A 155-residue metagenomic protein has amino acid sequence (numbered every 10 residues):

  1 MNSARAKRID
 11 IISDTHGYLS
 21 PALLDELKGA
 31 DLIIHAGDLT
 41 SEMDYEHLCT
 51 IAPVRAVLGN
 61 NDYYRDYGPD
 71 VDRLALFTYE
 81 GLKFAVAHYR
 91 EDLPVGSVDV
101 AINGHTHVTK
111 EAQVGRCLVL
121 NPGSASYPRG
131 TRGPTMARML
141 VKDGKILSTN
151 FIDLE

Functional and structural regions predicted by a protein language model:
M1-R8, S13, R138-E155: Acidic, histidine-bearing metal-coordination/catalytic regions of metal-dependent phosphoesterases
M1-V54, D62-R73, R132-T135: N-terminal active-site segment of His-dependent metallophosphoesterases
S13-G17, G37-L39, N60-D62, Y89-E91 (+2 more regions): Active-site metal-binding loops of divalent metal-dependent hydrolases
H35, G59, K142-G144: Juxtamembrane helix-loop transition sites at the ends of transmembrane segments in multi-pass membrane proteins
R55, T78-T149: Conserved beta-sheet core of the metallophosphoesterase superfamily
